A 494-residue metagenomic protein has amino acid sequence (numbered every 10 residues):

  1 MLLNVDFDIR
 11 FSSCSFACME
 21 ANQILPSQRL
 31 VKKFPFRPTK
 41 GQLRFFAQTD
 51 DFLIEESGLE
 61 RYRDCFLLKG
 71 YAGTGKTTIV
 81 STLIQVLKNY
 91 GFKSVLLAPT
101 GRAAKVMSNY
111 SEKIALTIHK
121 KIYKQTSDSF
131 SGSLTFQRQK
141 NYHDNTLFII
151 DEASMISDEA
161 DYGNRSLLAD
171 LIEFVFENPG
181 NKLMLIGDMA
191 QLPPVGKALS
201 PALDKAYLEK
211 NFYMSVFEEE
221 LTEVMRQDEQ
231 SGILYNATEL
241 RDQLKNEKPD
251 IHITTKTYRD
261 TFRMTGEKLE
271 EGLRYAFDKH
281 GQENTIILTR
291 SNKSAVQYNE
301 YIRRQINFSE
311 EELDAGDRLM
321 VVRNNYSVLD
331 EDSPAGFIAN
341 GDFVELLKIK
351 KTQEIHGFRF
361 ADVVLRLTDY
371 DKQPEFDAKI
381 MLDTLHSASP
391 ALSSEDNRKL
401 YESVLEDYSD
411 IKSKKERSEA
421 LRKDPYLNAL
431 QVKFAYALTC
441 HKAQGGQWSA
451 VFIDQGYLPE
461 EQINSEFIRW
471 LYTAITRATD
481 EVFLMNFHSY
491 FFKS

Functional and structural regions predicted by a protein language model:
D6-R10, S15: Short, positively charged and aromatic/hydrophobic N-terminal segments
M19-G41: Charged, amphipathic alpha-helical linker segments immediately N-terminal to NTP-binding catalytic cores
Q23, F45, S57, R61-R63 (+4 more regions): Conserved helicase motor core of P-loop NTPases
P35-I54: N-terminal pre-P-loop "Q-motif" helix
P38, L96, I287: Conserved SAM-binding loop
F46-A47, D64-D250: ASCE P-loop NTPase helicase motor core
D50, N324-N325, I349, I453-G456: Short, surface-exposed secondary-structure boundary micro-motifs
I355-S494: C-terminal accessory regions
